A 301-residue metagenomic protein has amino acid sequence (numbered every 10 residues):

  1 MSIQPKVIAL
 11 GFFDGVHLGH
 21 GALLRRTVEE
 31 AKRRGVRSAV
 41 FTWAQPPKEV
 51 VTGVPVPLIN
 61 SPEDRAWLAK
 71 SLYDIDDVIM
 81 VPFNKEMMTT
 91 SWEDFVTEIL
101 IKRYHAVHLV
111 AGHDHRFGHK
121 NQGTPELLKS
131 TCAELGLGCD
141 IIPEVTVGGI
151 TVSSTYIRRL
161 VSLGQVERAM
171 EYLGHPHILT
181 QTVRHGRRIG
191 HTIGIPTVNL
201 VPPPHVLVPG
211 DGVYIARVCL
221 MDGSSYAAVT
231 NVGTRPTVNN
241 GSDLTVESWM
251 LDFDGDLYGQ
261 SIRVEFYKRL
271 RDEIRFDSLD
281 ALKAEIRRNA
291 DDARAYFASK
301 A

Functional and structural regions predicted by a protein language model:
S2-S61: N-terminal catalytic cores of NTP/NDP-binding nucleotidyl/phosphoryl-transfer enzymes
H17, A69, L109, A169 (+2 more regions): Residue-level signal for inorganic ion chemistry
V40, M80, I141-I142: A structural preference for short, hydrophobic beta-strand core positions in alpha/beta folds
P47-L135: N-terminal Rossmann-like or analogous alpha/beta NTP/dinucleotide-binding catalytic cores that position adenine
C132-T234: Glycine-rich, Lys/Arg-enriched anion-binding loops that position phosphate/diphosphate groups for phosphoryl
G186-A301: Phosphate/ribose-recognition catalytic cores of enzymes acting on nucleotide-derived substrates
